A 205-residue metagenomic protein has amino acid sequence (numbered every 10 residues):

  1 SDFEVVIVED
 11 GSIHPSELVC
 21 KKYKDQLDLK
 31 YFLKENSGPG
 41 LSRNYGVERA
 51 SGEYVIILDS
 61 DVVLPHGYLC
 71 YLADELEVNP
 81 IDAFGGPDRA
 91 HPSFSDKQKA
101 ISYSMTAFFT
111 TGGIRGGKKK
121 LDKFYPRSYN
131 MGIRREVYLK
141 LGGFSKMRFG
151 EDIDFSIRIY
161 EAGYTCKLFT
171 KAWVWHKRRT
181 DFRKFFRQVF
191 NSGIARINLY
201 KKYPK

Functional and structural regions predicted by a protein language model:
S1-L33: Acidic donor-binding segment of Leloir-type glycosyltransferases
I13, F32-P39, R43-N44, V63 (+2 more regions): Short, acidic/glycine-rich phosphate-metal binding loop used to engage nucleotide
H14-P15, V62-E75, I157: Acidic donor-binding/catalytic loop of UDP-sugar-dependent glycosyltransferases, especially processive GT2
K34-A50, Y71, L121, S128-Y129: Glycine-rich, basic loop-to-helix element that forms the pyrophosphate-binding segment of sugar-nucleotide handling
V55: Short aromatic/hydrophobic "clamp" motif used to bind/position activated sugar donors
H66-K99, A172-W173, K177: Conserved donor NDP-sugar-binding/catalytic core segment of glycosyltransferases
A90, T111-E136, M147-R148, D154 (+3 more regions): A recurrent flexible, glycine/aromatic-enriched loop bordering the glycosyltransferase active site that acts as
S145-P204: Catalytic donor/gating beta->alpha subdomain of glycosyltransferases that bind UDP-sugars
